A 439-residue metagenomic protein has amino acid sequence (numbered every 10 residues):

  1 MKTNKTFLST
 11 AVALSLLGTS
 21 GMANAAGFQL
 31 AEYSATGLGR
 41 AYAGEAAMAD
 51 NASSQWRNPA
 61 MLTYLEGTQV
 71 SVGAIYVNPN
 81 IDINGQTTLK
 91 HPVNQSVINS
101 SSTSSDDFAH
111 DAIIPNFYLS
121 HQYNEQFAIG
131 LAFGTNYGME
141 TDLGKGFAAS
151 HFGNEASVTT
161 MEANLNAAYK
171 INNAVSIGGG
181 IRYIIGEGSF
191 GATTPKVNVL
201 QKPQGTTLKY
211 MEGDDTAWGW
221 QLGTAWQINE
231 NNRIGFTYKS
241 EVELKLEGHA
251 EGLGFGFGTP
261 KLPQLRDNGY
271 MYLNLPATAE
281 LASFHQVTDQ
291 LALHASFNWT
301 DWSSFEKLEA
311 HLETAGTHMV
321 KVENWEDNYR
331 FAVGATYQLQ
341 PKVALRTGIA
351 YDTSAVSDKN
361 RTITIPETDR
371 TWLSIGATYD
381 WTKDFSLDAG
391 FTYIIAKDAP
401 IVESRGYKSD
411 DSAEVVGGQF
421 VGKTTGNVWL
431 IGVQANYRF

Functional and structural regions predicted by a protein language model:
M1-A25: Gram-negative bacterial Sec-dependent N-terminal signal peptides
F7-L8, L17, A47-S54: Short coil-to-helix leader/linker segments, especially the first N-terminal amphipathic alpha-helix with its helix
A26-A41, K90-N99, D111-F439: Outer-membrane beta-barrel porins/channels
Q29-G44, T63-D82: Transmembrane beta-strand segments of Gram-negative outer membrane beta-barrel proteins
Y42-N51, P79-H110: Surface-exposed strand-loop-strand hairpins of Gram-negative outer-membrane beta-barrel proteins
E45-A49, Q55-E66, L119-Y123, I171: Outer-membrane beta-barrel pore proteins
Q55-W56, Q69-I75, Y118-S120, A128-A132: Short, conserved beta-strand segments within well-ordered enzyme catalytic domains that often line or immediately flank
Y64, S71, Y76-N80, D107-D111 (+4 more regions): Generic, well-ordered alpha-helical segments
